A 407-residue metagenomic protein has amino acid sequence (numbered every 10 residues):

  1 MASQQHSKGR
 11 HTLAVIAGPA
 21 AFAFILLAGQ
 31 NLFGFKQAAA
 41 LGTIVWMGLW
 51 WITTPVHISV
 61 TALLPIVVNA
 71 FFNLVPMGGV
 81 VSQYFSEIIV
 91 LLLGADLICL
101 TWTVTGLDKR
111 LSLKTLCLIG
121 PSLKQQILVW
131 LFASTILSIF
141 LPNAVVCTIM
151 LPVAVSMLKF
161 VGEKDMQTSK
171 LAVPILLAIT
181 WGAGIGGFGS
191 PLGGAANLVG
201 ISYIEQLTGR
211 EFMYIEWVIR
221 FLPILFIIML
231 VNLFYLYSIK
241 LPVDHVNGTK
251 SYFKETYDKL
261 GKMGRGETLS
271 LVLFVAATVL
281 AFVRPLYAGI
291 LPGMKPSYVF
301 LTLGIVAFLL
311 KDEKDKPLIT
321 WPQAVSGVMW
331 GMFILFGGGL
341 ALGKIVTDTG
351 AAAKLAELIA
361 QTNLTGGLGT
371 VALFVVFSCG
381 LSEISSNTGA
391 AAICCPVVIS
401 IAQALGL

Functional and structural regions predicted by a protein language model:
M1-L91, T208, E216-E357: Hydrophobic transmembrane alpha-helices of multi-pass small-molecule transporters
S3, A28, V60-M166, V325 (+1 more regions): Membrane-embedded alpha-helical segments and adjacent helix-loop junctions characteristic of multi-pass solute
G9, G120, S134, F140 (+8 more regions): Cytosolic regulatory regions of ion transport systems
G18-F22, G42-L49, W130-T135, I179-G182 (+3 more regions): Hydrophobic, membrane-inserted alpha-helices
F33-K36, L141, V145, F188-L192 (+5 more regions): Short acidic, glycine/proline-enriched loop segments that cap or flank alpha-helices
I58-T61, P65, P142, V146 (+4 more regions): Alpha-helical transmembrane segments and their lipid-water interface positions in multi-pass membrane proteins
L107, S112, I201, H245-N247: Juxtamembrane helix-loop transition segments at the membrane interface in multi-pass membrane proteins
V161-P242, D258, L407: Membrane-core helix-loop-helix motifs of multi-pass transport proteins
